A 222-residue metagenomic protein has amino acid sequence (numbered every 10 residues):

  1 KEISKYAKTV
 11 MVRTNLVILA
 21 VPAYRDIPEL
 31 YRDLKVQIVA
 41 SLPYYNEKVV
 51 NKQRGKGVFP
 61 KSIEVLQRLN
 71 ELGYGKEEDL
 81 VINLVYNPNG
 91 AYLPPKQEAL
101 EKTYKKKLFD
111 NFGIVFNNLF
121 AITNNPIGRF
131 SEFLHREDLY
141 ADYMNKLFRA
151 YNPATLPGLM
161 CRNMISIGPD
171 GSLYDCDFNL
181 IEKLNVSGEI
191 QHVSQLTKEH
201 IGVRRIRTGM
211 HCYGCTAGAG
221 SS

Functional and structural regions predicted by a protein language model:
K1-Y24, P28-Q67, N83: Core AdoMet radical
M11, V39-S41, V81-V85, N118-A121 (+2 more regions): A structural signal for short, well-ordered beta-strand segments and their strand-loop junctions that often border
P28-L30, P157, R204: Short secondary-structure boundary/capping segments
N46-M160: Radical SAM enzyme [4Fe-4S]-AdoMet core and its adjacent flexible, acidic and glycine-rich loops/tails across
F148-E182: C-terminal accessory regions of radical SAM enzymes
S172-S222: Flexible mid-to-C-terminal extensions adjoining Fe-S/redox cofactors in radical SAM and related proteins
